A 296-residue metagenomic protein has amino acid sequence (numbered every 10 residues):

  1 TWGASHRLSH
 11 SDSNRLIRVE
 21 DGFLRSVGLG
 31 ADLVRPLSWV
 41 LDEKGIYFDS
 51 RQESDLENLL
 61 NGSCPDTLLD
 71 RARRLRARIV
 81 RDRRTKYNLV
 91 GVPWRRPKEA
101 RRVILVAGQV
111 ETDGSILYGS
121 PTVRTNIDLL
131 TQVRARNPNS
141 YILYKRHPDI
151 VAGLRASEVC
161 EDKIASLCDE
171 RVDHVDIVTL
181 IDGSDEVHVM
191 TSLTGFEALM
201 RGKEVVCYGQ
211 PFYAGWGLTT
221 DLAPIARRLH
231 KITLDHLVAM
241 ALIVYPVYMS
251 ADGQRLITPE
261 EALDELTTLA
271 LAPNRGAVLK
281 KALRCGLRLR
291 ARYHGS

Functional and structural regions predicted by a protein language model:
T1-S296: Catalytic-core helical/loop segments in enzymes performing group transfer/polymerization on anionic/lipid-linked
